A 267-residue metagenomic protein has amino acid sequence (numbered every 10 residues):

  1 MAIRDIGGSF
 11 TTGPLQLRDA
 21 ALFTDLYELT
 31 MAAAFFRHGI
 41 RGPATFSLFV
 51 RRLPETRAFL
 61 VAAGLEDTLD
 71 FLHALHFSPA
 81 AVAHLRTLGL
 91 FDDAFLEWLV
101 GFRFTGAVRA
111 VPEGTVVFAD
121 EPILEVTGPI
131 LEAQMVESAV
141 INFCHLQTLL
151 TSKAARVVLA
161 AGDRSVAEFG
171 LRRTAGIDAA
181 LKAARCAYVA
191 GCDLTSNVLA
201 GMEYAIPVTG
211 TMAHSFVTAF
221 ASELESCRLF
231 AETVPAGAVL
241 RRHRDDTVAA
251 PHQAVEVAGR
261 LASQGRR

Functional and structural regions predicted by a protein language model:
A2-P43, R52-P54, L90, L96-T105 (+1 more regions): Buried, small/hydrophobic-residue-enriched core segments of structured protein domains
A44-V100, R109: N-terminal, Lys/Arg-enriched amphipathic/low-complexity engagement segments that precede the first folded domain
